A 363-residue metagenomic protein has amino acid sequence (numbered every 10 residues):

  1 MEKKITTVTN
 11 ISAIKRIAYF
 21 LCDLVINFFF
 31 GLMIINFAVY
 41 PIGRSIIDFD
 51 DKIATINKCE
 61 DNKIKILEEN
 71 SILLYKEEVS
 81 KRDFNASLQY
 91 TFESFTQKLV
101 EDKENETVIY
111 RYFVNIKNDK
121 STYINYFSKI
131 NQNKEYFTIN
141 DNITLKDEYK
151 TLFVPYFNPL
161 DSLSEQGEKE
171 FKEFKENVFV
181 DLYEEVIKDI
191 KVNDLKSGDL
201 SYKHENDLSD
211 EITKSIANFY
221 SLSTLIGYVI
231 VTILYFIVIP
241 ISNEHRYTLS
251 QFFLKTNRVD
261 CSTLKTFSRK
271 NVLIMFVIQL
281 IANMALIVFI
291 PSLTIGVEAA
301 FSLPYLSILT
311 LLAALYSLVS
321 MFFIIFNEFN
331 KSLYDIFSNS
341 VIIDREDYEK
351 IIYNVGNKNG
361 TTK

Functional and structural regions predicted by a protein language model:
M1-K363: Membrane-interfacial and juxtamembrane segments of integral membrane proteins
